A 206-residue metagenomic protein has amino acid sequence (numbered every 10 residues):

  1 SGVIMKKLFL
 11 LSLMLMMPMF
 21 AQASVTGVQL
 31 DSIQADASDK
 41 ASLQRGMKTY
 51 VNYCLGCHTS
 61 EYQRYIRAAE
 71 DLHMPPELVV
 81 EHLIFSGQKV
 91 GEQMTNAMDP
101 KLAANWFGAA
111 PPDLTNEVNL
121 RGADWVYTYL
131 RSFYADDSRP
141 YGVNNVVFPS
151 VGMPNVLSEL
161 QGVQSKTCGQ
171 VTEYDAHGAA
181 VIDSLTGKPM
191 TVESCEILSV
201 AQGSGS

Functional and structural regions predicted by a protein language model:
M5-A37: Post-cleavage N-terminal segment of exported redox proteins
M17, K48-V51, P189: Processing junctions and N-termini across compartments
Q22-S24, Q34, Q63, A103-F107 (+4 more regions): Perimembrane topogenic segments of multi-pass inner/organellar membrane proteins
S24-K48, T59-E70: Electrostatic cytochrome c docking/interface patches
I33-D36, D113-N116, Q202-G205: Second-shell loop/turn segments in exported
K48-S60, D99-P100, A110-N116, R121 (+1 more regions): C-type cytochrome heme c attachment motif
A68-P111, E117: Structured domain cores in non-transmembrane regions
R131-S206: Extracytoplasmic/lumenal ectodomains and periplasmic regions of secretory and membrane proteins
